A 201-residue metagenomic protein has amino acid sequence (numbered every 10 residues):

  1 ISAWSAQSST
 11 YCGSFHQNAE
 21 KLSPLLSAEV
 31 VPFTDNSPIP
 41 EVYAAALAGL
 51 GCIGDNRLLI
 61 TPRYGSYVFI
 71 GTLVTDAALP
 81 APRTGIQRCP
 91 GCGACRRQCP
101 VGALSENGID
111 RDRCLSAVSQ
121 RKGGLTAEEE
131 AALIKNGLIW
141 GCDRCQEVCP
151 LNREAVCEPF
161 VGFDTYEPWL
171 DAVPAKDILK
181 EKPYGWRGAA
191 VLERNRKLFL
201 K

Functional and structural regions predicted by a protein language model:
I1-R88: Auxiliary alpha/beta "docking" domains used to position bulky ligands
Y11, L73, C99, I139 (+1 more regions): Residue-level signal for inorganic ion chemistry
A81-P90, E130-C142: Immediate flanking context of iron-sulfur cluster ligation sites
A81-R83, R88, R97, E106 (+1 more regions): Glycine- and acidic-residue-rich phosphate-binding/metal-coordinating active-site segment common to enzymes that handle
A94-S119, I134-F163: Iron-sulfur cluster-binding cysteine motifs and their immediate structural context in ferredoxin-like electron-transfer
R113-E130, F163-I178: Short microdomains enriched in Cys/His and/or Lys/Arg
K176-R187: Acidic, Ser/Thr- and Gly/Pro-rich intrinsically disordered linkers and low-complexity segments that flank or connect
W186-K201: Long, compositionally biased charged/polar accessory segments in the mid-to-C-terminal portions of proteins
